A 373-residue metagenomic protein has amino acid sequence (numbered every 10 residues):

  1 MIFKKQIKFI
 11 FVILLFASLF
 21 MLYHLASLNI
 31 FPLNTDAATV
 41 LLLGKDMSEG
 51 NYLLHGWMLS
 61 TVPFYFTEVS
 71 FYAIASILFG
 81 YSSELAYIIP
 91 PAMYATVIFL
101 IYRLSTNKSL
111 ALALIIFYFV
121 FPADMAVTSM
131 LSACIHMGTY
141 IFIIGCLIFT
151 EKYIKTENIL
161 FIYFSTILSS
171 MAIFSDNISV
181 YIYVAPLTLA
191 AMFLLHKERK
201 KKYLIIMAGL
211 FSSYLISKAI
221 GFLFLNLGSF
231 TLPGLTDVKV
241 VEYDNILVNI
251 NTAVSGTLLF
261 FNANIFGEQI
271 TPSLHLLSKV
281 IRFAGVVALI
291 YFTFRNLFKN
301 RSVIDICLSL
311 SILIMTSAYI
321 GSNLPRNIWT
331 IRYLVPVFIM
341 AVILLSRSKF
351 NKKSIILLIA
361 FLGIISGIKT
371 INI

Functional and structural regions predicted by a protein language model:
Q6-L15, L160, I167, A208-S212 (+4 more regions): Signature aromatic-anchored transmembrane alpha helix within multi-pass, membrane-resident enzymes that catalyze glycan
I13-L19, L85-A111, G145-I148, V287-R295: Transmembrane-helix motifs of polytopic, lipid-linked glycan transferases
A26-T35, S48-S70, I77, Y81-E84: Membrane-proximal lumenal/periplasmic loop motifs of glycosylation machinery
T61, Y65, K108-E151, S175 (+1 more regions): Membrane-interface micro-motifs in multi-pass membrane enzymes
T96-F99, T188-H196, T271-S302: Hydrophobic, aromatic-rich transmembrane alpha-helices and their immediate juxtamembrane boundary segments
I135, T139-F142, Y181, L277-G285 (+2 more regions): Hydrophobic/aromatic-rich transmembrane helices and adjacent perimembrane loops
I143-F161, K197: Membrane-interface transmembrane helices that cradle and orient dolichyl/undecaprenyl
L160-N177, Y183-T188, F211-S212: Membrane-interface alpha helices of multi-pass inner-membrane proteins
